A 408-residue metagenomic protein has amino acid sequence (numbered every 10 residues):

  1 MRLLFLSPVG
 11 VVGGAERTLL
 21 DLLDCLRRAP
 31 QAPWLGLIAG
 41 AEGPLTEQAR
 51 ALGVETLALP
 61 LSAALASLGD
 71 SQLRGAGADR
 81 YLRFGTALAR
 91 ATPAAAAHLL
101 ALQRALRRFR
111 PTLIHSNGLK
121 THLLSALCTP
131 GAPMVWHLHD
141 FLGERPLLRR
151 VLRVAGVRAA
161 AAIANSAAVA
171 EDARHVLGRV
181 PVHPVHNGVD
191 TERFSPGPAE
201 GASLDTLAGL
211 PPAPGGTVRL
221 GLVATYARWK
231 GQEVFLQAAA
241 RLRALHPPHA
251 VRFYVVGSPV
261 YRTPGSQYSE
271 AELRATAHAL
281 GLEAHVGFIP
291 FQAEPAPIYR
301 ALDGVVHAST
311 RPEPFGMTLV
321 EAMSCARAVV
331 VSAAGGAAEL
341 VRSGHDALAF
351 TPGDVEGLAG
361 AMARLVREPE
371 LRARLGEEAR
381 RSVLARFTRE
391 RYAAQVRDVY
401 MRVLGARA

Functional and structural regions predicted by a protein language model:
L4, A213-K230, L236-A239: Conserved donor-binding/catalytic core segment of Leloir-type glycosyltransferases
G13-D21, A227-A244, E356: A conserved mid-protein helix/loop that constitutes part of the nucleotide-sugar donor-binding site
A94-H98, S116-H122, L138: Short His-centered aromatic/hydrophobic patch
A168, G188: Carbohydrate-associated surface elements
R262-E272, L282-Q292, I298, L348-A349: Active-site donor-binding acidic/aromatic loop of nucleotide-activated sugar and phosphosugar transferases involved
A328-V331, V341: Short hydrophobic beta-strand element within catalytic cores of glycosyltransferases and related nucleotide-activated
A333, S343-G344, L348-V355, R364-P369: Conserved acidic donor-binding segment of nucleotide-sugar-dependent glycosyltransferases
G357, R364, L371-R386, Y392-M401: A short, well-ordered alpha-helix in the C-terminal region of glycosyltransferases
